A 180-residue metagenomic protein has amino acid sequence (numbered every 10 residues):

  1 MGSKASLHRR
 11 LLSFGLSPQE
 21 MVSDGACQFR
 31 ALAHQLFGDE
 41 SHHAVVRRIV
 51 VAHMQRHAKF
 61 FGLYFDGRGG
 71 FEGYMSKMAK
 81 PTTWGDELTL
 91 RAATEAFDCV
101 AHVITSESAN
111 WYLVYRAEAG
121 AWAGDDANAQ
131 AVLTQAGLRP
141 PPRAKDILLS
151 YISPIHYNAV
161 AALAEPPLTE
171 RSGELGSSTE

Functional and structural regions predicted by a protein language model:
M1-G62, F97: Active-site nucleophile-adjacent alpha helix/oxyanion-hole segment immediately C-terminal to the catalytic cysteine
G2, F65-G67, G176: Intrinsically disordered, compositionally biased glycine-rich interaction modules
D39-H43, F60-F65, V103-I104, S108 (+1 more regions): Short, flexible/disordered secondary-structure transition segments
I49, H53, G67, E107: Short acidic/histidine-centered micro-motifs embedded in hydrophobic/aromatic stretches that mark compact functional
H57-F60, R68-M78, E95, C99 (+1 more regions): Acidic, glycine-rich loop-and-strand cores that form catalytic or ligand-binding grooves in diverse globular domains
A79-E180: Deubiquitinase catalytic domains
